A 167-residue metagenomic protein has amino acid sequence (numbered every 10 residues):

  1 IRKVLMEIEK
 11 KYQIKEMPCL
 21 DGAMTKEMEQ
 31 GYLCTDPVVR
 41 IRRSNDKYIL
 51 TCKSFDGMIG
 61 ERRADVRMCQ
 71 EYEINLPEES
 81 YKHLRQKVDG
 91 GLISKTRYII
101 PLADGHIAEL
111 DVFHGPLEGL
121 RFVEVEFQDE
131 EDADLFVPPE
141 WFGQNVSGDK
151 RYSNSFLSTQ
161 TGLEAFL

Functional and structural regions predicted by a protein language model:
K3-L167: Phosphate-end processing signature that detects enzymes handling 5′-triphosphorylated RNA and polyphosphate
